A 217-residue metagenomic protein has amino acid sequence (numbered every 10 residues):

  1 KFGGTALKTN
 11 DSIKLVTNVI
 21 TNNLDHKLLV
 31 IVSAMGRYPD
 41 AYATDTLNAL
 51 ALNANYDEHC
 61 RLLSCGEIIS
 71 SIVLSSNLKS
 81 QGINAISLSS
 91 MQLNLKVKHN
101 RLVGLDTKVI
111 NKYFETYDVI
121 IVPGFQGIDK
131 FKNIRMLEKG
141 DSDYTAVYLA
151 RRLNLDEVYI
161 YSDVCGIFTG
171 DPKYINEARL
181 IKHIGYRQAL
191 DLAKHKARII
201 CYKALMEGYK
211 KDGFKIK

Functional and structural regions predicted by a protein language model:
F2-M206: Nucleotide/pyrophosphate-binding catalytic subdomain
Y202-K217: Structural signature of the thiamine diphosphate
